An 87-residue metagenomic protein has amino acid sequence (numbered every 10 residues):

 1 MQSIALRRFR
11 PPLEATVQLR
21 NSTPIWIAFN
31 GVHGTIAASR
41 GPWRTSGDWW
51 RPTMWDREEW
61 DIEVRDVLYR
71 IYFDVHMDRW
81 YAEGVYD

Functional and structural regions predicted by a protein language model:
M1-D87: Non-catalytic peripheral regions of nucleotide-handling enzymes
